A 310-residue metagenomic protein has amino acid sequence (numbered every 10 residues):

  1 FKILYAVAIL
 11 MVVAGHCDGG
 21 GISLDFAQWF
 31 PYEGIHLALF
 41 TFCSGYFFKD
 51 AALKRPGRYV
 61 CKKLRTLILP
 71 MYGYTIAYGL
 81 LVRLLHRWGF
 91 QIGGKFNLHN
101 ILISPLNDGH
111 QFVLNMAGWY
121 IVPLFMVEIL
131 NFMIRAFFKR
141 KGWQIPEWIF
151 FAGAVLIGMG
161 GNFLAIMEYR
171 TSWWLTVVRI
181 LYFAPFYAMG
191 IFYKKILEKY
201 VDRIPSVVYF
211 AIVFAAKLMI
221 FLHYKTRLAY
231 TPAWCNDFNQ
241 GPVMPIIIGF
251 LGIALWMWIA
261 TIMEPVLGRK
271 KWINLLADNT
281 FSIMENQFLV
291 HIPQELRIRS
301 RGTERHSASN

Functional and structural regions predicted by a protein language model:
F1-N310: Alpha-helical transmembrane segments and their immediate juxtamembrane cytosolic regions
